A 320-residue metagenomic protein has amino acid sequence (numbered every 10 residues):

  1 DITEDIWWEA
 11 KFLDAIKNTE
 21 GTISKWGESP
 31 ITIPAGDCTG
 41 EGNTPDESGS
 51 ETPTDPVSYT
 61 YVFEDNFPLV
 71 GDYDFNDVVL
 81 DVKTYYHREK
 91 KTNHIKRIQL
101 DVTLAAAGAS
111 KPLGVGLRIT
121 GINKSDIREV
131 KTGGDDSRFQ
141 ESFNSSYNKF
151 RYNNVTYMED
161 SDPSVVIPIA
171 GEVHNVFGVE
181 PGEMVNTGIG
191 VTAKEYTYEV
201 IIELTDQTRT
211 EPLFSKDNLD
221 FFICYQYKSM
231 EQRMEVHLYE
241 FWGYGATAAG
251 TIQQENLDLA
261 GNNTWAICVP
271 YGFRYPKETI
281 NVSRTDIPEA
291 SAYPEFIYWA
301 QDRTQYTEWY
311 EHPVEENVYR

Functional and structural regions predicted by a protein language model:
D1-R320: Extracellular distal adhesion/interaction modules in secreted or cell-surface proteins
